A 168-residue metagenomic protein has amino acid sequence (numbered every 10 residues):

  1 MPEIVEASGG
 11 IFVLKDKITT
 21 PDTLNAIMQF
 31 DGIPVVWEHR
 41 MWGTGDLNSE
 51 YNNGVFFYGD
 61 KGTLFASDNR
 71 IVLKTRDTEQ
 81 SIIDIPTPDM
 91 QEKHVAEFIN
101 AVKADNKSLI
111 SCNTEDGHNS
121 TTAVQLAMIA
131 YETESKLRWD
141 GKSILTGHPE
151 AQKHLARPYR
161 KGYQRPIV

Functional and structural regions predicted by a protein language model:
M1-K74, E79-E115, N119-V168: Contiguous beta-strand/loop segments that form the cofactor/metal-binding neighborhood of enzyme cores
